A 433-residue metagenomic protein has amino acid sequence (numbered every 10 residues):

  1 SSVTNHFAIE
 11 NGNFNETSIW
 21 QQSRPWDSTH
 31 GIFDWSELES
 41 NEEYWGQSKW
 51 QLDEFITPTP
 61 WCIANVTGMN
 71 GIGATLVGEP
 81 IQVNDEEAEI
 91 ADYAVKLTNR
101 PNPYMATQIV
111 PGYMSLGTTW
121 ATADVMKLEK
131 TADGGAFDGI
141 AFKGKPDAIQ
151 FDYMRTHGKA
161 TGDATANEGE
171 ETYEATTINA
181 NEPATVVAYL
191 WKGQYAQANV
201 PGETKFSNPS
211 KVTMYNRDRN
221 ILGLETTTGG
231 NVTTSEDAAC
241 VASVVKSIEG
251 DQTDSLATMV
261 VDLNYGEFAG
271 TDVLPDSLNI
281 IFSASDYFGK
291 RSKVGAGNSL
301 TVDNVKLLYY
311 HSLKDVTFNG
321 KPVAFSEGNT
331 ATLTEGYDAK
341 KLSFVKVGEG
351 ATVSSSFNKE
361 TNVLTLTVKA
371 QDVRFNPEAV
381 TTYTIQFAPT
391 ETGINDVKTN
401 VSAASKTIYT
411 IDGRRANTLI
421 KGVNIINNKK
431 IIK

Functional and structural regions predicted by a protein language model:
S2-Q150, N179-D286, R291-L308: Aromatic (Trp/Tyr/Phe) and Gly/Pro-enriched flexible surface segments
S2-T4, E378-F387, K430-K433: Edge beta-strands of extracellular beta-sandwich domains
A91, K145, E360, I420-V423: A glycine-anchored, Pro-Gly-centered beta-turn/N-cap motif
T165-V186: Short coil-to-beta strand junction motifs in C2/discoidin
A188, L366, S405-K406: Generic short beta-strand
Y310-E391: Beta-rich interaction/scaffold domains
T390-K433: C-terminal outer-membrane/trafficking sorting elements
